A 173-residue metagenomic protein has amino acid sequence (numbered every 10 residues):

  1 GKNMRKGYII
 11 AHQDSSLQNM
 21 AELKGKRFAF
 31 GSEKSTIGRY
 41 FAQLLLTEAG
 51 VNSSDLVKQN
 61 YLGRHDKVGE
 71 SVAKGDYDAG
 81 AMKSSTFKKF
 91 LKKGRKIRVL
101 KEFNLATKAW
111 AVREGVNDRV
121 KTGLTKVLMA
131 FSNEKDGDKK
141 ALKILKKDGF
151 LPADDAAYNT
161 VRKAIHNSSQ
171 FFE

Functional and structural regions predicted by a protein language model:
G1-E22: Acidic, polar ligand-binding/catalytic clefts
S15, N19, K24-R119, K126: Pocket-lining segment of extracytoplasmic ligand-binding domains
L105, A111-E173: An extracytoplasmic/periplasmic, membrane-proximal ligand-sensing/linker region
